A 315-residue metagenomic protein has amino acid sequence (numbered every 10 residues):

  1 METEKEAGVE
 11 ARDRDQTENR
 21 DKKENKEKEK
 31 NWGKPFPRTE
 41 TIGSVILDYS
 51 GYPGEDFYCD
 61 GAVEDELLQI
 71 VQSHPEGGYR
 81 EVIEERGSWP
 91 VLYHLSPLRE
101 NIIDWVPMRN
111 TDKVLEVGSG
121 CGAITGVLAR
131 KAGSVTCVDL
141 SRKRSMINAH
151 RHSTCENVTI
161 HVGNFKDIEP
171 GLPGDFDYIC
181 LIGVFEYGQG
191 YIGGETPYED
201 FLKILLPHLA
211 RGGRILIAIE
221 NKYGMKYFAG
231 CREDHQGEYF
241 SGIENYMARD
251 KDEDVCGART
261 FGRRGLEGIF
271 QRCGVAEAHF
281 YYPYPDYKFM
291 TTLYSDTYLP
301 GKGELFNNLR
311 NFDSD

Functional and structural regions predicted by a protein language model:
E2-E4, K28-H74: N-terminal auxiliary segments of SAM/dcSAM-dependent transferases
C121-A132: Conserved SAM-binding loop of SAM-dependent methyltransferases across substrates and taxa, primarily the Class I
K131-D167: Class I SAM-dependent methyltransferase SAM/SAH-binding core
P170-I179: A short acidic, Gly/Pro-enriched loop at the edge of an enzyme's catalytic core that lines a small-molecule cofactor
T196-R214: A short glycine-rich, Lys/Arg-flanked "PGG" loop and its adjoining helix->strand segment in the class I
L216-Y239: Conserved class I S-adenosyl-L-methionine
V255-G274, F280: Short alpha-helix
G262-G265, H279-D315: Rossmann-like AdoMet/SAM-dependent catalytic core
